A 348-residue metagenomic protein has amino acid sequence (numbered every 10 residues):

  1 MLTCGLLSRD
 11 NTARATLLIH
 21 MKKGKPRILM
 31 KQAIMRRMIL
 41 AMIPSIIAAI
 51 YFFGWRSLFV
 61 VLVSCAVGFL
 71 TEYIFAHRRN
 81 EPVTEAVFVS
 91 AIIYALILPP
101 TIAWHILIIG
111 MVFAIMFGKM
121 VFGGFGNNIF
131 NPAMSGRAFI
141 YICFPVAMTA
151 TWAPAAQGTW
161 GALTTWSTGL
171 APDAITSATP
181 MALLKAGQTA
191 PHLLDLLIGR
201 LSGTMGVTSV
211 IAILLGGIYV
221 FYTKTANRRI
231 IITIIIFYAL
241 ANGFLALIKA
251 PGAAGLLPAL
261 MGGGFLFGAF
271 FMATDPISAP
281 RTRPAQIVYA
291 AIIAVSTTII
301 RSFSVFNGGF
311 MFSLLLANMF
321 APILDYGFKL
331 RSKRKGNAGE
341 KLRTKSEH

Functional and structural regions predicted by a protein language model:
L17-I34, S302-H348: Cytosolic-side transmembrane-helix boundaries in multi-pass membrane proteins
L17-Y73, E347-H348: N-terminal signal-anchor module of multipass membrane proteins
R37-S45, V60-E72, A86-A91, A95 (+15 more regions): Alpha-helical transmembrane segments in multi-pass membrane proteins
G54-C65, T101-G110, L196, R200-V210 (+1 more regions): Structural signature of hydrophobic alpha-helical transmembrane segments
E81-S90, L107-I109, N127-A138, R228-I236 (+2 more regions): Cytoplasmic-side transmembrane-helix entry/capping segments in multi-pass membrane proteins
A86-V87, I92-L98, I102-A162: Membrane-interface helix-loop-helix junctions at boundaries between adjacent transmembrane segments
P132-L214: Long hydrophobic alpha-helical segments that form multi-pass transmembrane helix bundles in integral membrane proteins
A133, L256-G264, Q286, S304-A317: Loop-to-transmembrane alpha-helix initiation sites
